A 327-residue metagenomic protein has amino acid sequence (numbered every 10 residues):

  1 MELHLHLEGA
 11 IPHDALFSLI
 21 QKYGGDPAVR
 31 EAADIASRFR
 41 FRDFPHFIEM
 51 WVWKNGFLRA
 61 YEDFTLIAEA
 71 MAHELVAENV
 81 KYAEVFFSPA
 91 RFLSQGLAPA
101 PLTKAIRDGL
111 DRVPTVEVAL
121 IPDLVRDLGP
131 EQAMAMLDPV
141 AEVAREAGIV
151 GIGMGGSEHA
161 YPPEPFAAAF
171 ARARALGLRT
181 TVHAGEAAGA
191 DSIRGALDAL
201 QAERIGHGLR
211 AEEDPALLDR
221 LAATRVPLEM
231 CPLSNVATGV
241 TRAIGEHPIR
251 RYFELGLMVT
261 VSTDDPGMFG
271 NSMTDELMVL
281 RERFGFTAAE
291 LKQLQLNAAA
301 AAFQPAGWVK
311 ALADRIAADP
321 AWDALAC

Functional and structural regions predicted by a protein language model:
M1-L178, A187-S192, A199-R204, R210-P227 (+1 more regions): Metal-cofactor-binding active-site regions of metalloenzymes
